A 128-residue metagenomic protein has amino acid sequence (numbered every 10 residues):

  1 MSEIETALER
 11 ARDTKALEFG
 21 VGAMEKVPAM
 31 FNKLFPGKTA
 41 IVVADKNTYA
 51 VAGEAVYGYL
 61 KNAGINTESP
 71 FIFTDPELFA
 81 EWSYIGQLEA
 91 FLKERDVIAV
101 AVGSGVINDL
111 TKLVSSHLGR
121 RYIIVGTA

Functional and structural regions predicted by a protein language model:
M1-I98: ATP/NTP phosphate-donor binding region
F79-A128: Glycine/threonine-rich beta-strand-loop-alpha-helix active-site module that forms ligand/phosphate-binding
